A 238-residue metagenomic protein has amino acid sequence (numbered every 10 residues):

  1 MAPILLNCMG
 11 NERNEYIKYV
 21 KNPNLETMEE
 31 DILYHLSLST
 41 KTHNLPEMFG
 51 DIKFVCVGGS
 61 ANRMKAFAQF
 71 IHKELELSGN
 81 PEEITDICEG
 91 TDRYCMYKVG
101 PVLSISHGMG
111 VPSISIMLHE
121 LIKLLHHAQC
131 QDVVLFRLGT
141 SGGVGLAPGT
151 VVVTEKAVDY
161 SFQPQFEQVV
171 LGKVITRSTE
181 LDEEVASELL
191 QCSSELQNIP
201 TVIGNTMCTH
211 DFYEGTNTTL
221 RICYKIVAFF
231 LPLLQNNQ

Functional and structural regions predicted by a protein language model:
A2-I116: N-terminal short beta-loop-beta anion/metal-coordinating cradle
A2-P3, G50-K53, E83-Q238: Glycine-rich phosphate- or other oxyanion-binding loops that anchor nucleotides, phosphorylated ligands
